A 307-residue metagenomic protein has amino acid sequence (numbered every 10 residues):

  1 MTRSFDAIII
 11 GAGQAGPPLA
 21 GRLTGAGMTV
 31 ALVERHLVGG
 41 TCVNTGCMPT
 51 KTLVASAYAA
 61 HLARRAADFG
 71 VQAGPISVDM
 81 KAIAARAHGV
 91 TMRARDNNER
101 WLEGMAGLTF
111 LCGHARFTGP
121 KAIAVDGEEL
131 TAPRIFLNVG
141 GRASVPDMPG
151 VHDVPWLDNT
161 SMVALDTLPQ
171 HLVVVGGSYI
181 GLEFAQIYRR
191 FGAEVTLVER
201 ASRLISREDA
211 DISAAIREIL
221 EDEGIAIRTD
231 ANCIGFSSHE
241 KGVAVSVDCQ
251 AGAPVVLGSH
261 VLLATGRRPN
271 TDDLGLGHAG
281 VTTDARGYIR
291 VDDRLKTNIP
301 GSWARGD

Functional and structural regions predicted by a protein language model:
T2-F5, Q14, G21-M28, V33-L168 (+6 more regions): Glycine-rich flavin
D6-I8, A31, L172-V173, W303: Conserved beta-strand elements of the Class I
I8-I10, A115, L130-G140, V174-V175 (+3 more regions): Short hydrophobic core segments
G16, G176, D307: Conserved G/P- and acidic residue-centered "switch" motifs that form tight phosphate/ATP-binding loops in soluble
P18, T41, V145-D147, L182-E183 (+4 more regions): Glycine/Thr-rich phosphate-binding loops of Rossmann-like dinucleotide-binding domains
L108, I225-A226, S302: Short, conserved active-site loop motifs that form the nucleotide-linked donor/cofactor pocket
H152-P169, V256-D307: FAD-site-proximal beta/loop scaffold in flavoenzymes
D166-E208: Rossmann-like NAD(P)H-binding beta-loop-alpha module
